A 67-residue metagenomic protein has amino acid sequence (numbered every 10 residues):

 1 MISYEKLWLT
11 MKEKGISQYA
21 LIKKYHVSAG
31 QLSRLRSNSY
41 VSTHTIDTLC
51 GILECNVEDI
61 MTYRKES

Functional and structural regions predicted by a protein language model:
M1-A20: A short, Lys/Arg-rich alpha-helix, primarily the initiator
W8, Y19, S33, D47 (+1 more regions): Residues within the helices of the helix-turn-helix
L9-E13, L35, M61-S67: Short, charged recognition helix plus adjacent turn of helix-turn-helix-like nucleic-acid-binding domains
K12, K23, G51: Alpha-helical residues within the helix-turn-helix
G15-S33: Short alpha-helical DNA-recognition segment
N38-G51: Short, basic-rich loop-to-helix N-cap that marks the start of a DNA-contacting helix
T48-S67: Short hydrophobic interaction/assembly module
